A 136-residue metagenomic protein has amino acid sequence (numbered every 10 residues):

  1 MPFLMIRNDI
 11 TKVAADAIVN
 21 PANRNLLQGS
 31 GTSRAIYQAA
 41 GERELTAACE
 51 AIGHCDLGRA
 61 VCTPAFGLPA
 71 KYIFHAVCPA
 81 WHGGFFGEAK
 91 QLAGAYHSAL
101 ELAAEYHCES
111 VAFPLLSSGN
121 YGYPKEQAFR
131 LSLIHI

Functional and structural regions predicted by a protein language model:
M1-E105: Glycine-/small-residue-enriched capping loops at alpha/beta junctions
Q28, G122-Y123: Short, function-defining helix-loop hinge/capping sites that tune catalysis or transport
G83, G119-G122: Short, solvent-exposed loop/turn segments at secondary-structure junctions
Q91-H97, K125-S132: Charged helix-capping and loop-helix junction motifs
L102, Y106-N120: Short, glycine-/small-residue-enriched flexible loop/hinge segments at domain edges that mediate gating
I134-I136: Conserved small/polar residues in nucleotide/adenosyl-binding loops
